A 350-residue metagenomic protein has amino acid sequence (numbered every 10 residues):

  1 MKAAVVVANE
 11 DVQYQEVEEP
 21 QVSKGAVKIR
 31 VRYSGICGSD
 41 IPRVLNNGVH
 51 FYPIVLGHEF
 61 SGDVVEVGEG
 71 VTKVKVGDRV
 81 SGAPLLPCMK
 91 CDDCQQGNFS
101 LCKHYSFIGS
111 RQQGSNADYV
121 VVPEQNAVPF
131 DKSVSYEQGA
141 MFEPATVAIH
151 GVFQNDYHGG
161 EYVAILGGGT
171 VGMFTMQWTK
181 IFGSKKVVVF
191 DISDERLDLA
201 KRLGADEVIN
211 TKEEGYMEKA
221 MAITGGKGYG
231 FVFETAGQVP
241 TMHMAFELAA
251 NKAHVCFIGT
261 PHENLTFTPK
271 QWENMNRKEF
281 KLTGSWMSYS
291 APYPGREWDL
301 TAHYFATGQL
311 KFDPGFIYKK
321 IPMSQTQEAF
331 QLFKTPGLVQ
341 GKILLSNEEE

Functional and structural regions predicted by a protein language model:
A3, H243-E247, R296-E350: C-terminal hydrophobic helical "lid"/dimerization subdomain of Rossmann-like NAD(P)H-dependent oxidoreductases
V7, E19, F51-G57, I108-Q112 (+1 more regions): Short Gly/Pro-enriched turn/cap motifs at secondary-structure boundaries
P20-S34, N47-D92, D131-V134: Glycine-rich beta-strand-centered segment in the early N-terminal region that forms part of a ligand/cofactor-binding
C88-L166: NAD(P)H dinucleotide-binding glycine-rich loop of Rossmann-like/cofactor-binding domains, especially the beta1-alpha1
S135-E214, E218: Mid-domain Rossmann-like dinucleotide-binding core that forms the NAD(H)/NADP(H) cofactor-binding site
N155-H158, L203-K281: Glycine-rich cofactor phosphate-binding loops and adjacent beta1-alpha1 units of small-molecule cofactor enzyme domains
M221-A222, L265-I317, E328: C-terminal substrate-binding/catalytic core of Rossmann-like NAD(P)-dependent dehydrogenases/reductases
